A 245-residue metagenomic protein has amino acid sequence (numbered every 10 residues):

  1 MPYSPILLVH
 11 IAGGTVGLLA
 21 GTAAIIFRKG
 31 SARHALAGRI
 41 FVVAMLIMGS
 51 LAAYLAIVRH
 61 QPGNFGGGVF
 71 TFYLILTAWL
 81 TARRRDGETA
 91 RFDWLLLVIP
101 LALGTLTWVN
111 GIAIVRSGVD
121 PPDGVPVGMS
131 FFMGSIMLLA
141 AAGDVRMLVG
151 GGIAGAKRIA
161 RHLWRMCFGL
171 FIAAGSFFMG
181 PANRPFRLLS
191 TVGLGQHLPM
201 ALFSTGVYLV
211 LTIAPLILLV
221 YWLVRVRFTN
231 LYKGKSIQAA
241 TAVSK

Functional and structural regions predicted by a protein language model:
M1-K245: Alpha-helical membrane insertion/targeting regions
